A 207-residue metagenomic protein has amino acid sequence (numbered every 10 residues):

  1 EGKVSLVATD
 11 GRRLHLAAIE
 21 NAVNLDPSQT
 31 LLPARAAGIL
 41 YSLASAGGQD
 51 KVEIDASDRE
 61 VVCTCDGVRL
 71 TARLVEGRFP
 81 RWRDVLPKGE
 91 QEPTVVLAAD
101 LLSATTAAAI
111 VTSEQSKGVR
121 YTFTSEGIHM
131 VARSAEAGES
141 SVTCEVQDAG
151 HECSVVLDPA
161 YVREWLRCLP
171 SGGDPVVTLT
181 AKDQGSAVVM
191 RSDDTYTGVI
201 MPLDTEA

Functional and structural regions predicted by a protein language model:
E1-A18, A22-V75, P87-A207: DNA polymerase processivity clamps
D84: A contiguous, well-structured pocket-lining segment that forms one wall/lid of small-molecule binding clefts in soluble
